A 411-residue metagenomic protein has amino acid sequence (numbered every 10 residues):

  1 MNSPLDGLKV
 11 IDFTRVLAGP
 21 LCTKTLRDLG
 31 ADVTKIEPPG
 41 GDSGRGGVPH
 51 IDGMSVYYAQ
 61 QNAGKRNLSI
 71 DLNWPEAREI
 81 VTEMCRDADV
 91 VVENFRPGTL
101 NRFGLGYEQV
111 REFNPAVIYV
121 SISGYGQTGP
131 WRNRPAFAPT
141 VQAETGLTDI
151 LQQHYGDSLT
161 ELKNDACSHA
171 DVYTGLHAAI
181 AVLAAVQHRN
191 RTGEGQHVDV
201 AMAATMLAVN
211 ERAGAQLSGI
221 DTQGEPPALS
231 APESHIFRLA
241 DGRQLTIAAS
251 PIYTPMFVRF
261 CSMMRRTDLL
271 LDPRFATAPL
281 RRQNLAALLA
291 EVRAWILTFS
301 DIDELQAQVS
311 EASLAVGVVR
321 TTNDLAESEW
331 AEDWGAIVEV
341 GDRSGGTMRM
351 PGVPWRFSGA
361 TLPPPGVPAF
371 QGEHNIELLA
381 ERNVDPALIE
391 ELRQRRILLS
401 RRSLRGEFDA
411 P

Functional and structural regions predicted by a protein language model:
M1-R191, I220, D303, F370 (+1 more regions): N-terminal helix-loop segment corresponding to the beta1-alpha1 unit of nucleotide/adenylate-binding folds
G40, Y125-G126, M202-L207, D241-R243 (+2 more regions): Glycine-rich beta-alpha junction loops
G46-P49, A215-Q223, S328-D342: Short, surface-exposed loop/helix-turn segments at secondary-structure junctions that function as lids/hinges flanking
Y58, Q223-L229, H235-I236, P251 (+3 more regions): Short Gly/Pro-enriched turn/cap motifs at secondary-structure boundaries
L162-Y173, G195-H197, G224-A228, P232-S234 (+3 more regions): A short glycine-threonine-serine/GTX helix/turn-capping micro-motif
A185-G224: Substrate-binding/catalytic subdomain of NAD(P)-dependent oxidoreductase enzymes
E233-A312, V316: Aromatic-enriched alpha-helical interface/lid elements that frame and gate functional surfaces
Q306, E311-P365: A glycine-rich dinucleotide-binding beta-alpha-beta segment and adjacent secondary-structure elements that constitute
